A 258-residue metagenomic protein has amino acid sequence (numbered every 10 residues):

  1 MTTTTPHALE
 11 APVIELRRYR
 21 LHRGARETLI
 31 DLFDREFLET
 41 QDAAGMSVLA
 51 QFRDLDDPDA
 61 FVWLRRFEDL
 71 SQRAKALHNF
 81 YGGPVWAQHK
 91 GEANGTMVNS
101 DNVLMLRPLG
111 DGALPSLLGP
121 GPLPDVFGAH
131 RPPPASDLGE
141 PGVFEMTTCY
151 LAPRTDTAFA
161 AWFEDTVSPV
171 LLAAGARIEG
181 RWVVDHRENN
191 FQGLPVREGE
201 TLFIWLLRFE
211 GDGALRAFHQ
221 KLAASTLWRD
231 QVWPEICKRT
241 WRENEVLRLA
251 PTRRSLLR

Functional and structural regions predicted by a protein language model:
T2-L9, T28-A50, D57, R66-L109 (+4 more regions): An amphipathic, aromatic/His-enriched active-site/gating alpha helix that lines ligand/cofactor pockets
L9-A11, R18-R23, G45: Basic, Lys/Arg-rich alpha-helical nucleic-acid-recognition elements, primarily the DNA-binding modules of transcription
P12-I14, D56, G142: Short, surface-exposed loop/turn motifs at beta-strand boundaries within globular domains
L16-R23, T28, G110-G193, R197-G213 (+1 more regions): Surface-exposed interaction/gating patches
D56-D59, R187-E188: Short acidic/glycine-enriched loop/turn segments that link adjacent beta-strands
